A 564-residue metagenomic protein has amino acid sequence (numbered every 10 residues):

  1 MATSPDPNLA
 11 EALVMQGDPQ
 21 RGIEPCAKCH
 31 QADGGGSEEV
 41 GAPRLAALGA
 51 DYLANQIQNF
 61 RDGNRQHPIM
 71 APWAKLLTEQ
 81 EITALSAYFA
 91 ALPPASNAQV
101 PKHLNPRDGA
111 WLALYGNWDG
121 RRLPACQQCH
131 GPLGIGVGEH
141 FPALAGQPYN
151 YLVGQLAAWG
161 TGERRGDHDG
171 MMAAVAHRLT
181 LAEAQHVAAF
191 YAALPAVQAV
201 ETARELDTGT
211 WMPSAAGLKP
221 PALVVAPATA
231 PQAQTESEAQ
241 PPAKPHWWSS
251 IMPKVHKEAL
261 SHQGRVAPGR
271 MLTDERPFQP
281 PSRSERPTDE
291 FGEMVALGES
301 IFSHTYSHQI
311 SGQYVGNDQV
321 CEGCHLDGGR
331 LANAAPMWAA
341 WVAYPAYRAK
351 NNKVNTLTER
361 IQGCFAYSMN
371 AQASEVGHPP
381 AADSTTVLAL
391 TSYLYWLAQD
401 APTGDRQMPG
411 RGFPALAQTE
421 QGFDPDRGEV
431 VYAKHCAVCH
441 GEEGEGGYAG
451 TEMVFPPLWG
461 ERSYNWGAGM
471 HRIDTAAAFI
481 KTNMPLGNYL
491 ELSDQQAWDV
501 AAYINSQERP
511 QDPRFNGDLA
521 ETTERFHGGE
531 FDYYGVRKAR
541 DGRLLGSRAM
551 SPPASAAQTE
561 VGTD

Functional and structural regions predicted by a protein language model:
M1-E11, A50-Y115, V153-G166, A182-A184 (+4 more regions): Post-cleavage N-terminal segment of exported redox proteins
T3-G35, H103-L133, E290-G328, T419-F455 (+1 more regions): Sequence/structural segment immediately N-terminal to covalent heme-attachment motifs in c-type and related
A27-D62, A71-L76, Q127, G131-T161 (+3 more regions): Gly/Gly-Pro-rich "capping" loops immediately C-terminal to redox-active cysteine motifs in periplasmic/lumenal
G36, H308-S311, G328-A334, Q399-T403 (+2 more regions): Secretory-pathway/luminal and periplasmic proteins that interact with or process carbohydrate-rich
E39-G41, A199-A203, A332-M337, P402-R406 (+2 more regions): Short, solvent-exposed loop/turn and secondary-structure capping segments
G162-D167, Q309, L331, M369-A373 (+2 more regions): Substrate-binding/catalytic groove segments of enzymes that remodel or degrade extracellular structural polymers
H177-Q198, T202, S493-F531: A contiguous, mid-protein "functional segment" used to position or interact with cofactors/ions or partner subunits
G460-R514, D518: Active-site/pore-lining binding-face segments in mid-to-C-terminal subdomains
